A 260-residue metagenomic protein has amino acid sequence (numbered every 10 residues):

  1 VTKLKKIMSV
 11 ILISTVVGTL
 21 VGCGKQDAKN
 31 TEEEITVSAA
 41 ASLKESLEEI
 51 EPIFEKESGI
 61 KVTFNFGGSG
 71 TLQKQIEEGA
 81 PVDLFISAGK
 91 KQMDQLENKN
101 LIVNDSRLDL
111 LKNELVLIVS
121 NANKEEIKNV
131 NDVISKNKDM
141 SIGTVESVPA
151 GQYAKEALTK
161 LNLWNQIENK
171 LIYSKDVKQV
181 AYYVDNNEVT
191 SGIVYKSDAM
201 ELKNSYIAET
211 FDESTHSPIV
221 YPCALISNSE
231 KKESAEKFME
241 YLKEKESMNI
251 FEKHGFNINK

Functional and structural regions predicted by a protein language model:
V1-D27: Sec-dependent N-terminal signal peptides of Gram-positive bacterial secreted proteins and lipoproteins
C23-E57, G70, K74-E78, G89-K90 (+3 more regions): Exported/periplasmic ABC-transporter solute-binding proteins
V62: Hydrophobic anchor at the start of a short beta-strand that flanks the dinucleotide cofactor-binding loop
D83-S87: Periplasmic-binding protein-like
L101-I102: Basic phosphate/pyrophosphate-binding loop/patch that engages nucleotide-derived ligands
E114: Conserved catalytic motifs of the protein kinase core domain
